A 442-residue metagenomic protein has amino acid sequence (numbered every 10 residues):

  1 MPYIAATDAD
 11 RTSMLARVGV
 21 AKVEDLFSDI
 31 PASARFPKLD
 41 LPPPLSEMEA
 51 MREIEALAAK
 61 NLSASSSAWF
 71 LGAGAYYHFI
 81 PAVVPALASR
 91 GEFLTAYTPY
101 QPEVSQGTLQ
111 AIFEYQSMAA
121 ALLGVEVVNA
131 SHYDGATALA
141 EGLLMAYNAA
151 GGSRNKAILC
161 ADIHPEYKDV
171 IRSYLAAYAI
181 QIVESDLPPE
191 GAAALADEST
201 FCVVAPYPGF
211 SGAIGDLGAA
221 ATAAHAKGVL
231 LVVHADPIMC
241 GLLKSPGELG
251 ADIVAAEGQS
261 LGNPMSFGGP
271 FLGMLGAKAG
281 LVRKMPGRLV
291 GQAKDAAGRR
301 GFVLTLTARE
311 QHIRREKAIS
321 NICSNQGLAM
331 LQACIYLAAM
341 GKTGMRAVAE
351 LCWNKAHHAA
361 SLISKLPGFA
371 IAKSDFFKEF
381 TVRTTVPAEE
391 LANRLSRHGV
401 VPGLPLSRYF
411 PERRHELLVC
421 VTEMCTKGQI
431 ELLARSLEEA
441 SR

Functional and structural regions predicted by a protein language model:
M1-F36: Compact, charge-rich alpha-helical regulatory domains located at protein termini
P2, T137-R299, I371, V382-T385 (+4 more regions): Conserved PLP-enzyme active-site core in the AAT-like
F36-E114: N-terminal entrance/gating region of PLP-dependent enzymes' catalytic architecture
R90-P102, A120-V125, S153-R154, S173-A177 (+5 more regions): Gly-rich Lys/Arg/Thr-decorated short loops/hinges at beta-loop-alpha junctions or inter-strand turns that position
Y100-V104, T108, A121-A140: Short loop-beta-helix segment that forms the pyridoxal 5′-phosphate
S117, T137-M145, L331-I335: Contiguous, well-ordered alpha-helical segments that form the cores/surfaces of helical PPI scaffolds
L261-K373: Active-site C-terminal subdomain of aminotransferase-like
T343-L433: Conserved C-terminal alpha-helix-loop-beta "cap" of PLP-dependent enzymes that closes/shapes the active-site mouth
